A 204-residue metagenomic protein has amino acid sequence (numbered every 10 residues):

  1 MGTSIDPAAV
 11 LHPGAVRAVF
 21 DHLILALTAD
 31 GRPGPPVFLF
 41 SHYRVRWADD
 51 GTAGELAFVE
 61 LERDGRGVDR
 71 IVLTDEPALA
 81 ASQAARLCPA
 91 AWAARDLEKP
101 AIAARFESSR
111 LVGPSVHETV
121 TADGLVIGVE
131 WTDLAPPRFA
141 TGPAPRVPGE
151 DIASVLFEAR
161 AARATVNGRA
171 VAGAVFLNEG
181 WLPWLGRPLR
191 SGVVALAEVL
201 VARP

Functional and structural regions predicted by a protein language model:
M1-P204: Targeting-peptide/extracellular-domain and disordered-appendage signature
